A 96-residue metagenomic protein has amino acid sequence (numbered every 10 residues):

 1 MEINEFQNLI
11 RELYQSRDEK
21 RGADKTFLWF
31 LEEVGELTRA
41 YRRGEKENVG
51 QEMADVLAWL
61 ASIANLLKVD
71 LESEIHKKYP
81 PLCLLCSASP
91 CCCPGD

Functional and structural regions predicted by a protein language model:
M1-M53, L57-D96: Flexible "arm" and connector segments at domain edges
